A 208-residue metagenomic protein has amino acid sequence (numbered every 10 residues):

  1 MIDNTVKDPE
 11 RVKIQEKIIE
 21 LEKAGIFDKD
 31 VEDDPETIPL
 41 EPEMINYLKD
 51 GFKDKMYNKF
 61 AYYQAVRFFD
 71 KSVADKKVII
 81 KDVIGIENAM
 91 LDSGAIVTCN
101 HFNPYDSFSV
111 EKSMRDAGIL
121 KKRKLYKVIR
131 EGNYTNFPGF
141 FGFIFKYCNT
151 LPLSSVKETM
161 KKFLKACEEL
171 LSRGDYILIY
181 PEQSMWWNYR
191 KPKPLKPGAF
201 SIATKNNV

Functional and structural regions predicted by a protein language model:
M1-E111, R123, G142, K146-Y147: Membrane-anchoring hydrophobic helices of lipid-metabolizing enzymes
K76-V208: Soluble catalytic domains of membrane acyltransferases
